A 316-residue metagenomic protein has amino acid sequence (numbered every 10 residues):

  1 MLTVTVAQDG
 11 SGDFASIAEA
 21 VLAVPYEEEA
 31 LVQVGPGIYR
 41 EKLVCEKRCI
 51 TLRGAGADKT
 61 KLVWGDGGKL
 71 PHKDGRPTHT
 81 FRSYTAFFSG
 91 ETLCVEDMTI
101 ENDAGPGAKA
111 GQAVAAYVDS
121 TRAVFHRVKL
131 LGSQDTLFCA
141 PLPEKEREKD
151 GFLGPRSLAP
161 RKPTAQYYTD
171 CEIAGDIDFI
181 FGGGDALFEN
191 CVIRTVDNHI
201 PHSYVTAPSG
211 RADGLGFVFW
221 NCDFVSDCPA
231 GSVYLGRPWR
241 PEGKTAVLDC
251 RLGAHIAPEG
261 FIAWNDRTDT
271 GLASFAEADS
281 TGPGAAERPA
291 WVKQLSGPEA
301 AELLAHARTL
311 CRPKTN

Functional and structural regions predicted by a protein language model:
L2-N316: Sequence-level preference for short, compositionally simple segments enriched in small aliphatic or small polar residues
